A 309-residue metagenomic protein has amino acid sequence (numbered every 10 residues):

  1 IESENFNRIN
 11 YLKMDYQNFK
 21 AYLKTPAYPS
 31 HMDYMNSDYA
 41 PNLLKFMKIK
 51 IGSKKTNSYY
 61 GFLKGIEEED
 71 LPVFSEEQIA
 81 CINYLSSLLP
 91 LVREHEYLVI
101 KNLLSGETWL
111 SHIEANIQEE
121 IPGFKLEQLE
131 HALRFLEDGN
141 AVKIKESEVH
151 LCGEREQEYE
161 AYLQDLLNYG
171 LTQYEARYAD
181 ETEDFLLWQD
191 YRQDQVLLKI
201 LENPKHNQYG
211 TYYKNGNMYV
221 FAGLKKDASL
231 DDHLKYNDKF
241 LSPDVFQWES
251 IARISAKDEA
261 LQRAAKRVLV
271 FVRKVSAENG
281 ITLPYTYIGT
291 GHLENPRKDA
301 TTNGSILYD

Functional and structural regions predicted by a protein language model:
E2-E96: Long, largely alpha-helical accessory region at the distal end of helicase-like NTP-driven motors
K64-L91, T182-P284: Acidic, glycine-rich low-complexity segments with interspersed aromatic residues
L85-L88, Y97-I100, K125, L129-A132: Structured alpha-helical
P90-V92, T108, Q128, K143 (+2 more regions): Extended, Lys/Arg-rich, non-catalytic nucleic-acid recognition/anchoring regions of very large nucleic-acid-interacting
L98-I100, W109-I117: Short acidic, hydrophobic short linear motifs in intrinsically disordered regions
G106, N116-Y212, G216-N217: Charge-dense, extended regions
V149-L151, M218-A222, N303-D309: Generic recognition of long tandem-repeat/solenoid scaffolds
A277-D309: Compact mixed alphabeta submodule
